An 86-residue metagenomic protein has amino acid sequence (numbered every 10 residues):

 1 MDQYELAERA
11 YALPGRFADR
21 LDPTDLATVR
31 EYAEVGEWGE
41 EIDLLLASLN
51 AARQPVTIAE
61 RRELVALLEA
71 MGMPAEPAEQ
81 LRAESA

Functional and structural regions predicted by a protein language model:
M1-A86: C-terminal-biased regions
